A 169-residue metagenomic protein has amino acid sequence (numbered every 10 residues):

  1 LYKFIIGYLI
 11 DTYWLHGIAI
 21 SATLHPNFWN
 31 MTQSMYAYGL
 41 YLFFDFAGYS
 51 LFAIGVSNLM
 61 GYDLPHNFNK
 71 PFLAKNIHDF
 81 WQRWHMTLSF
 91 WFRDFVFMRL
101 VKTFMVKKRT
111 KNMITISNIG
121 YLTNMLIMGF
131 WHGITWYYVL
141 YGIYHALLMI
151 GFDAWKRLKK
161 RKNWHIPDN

Functional and structural regions predicted by a protein language model:
L1-N169: Membrane-embedded transmembrane alpha-helical bundles that form the catalytic cores of multi-pass lipid-modifying
